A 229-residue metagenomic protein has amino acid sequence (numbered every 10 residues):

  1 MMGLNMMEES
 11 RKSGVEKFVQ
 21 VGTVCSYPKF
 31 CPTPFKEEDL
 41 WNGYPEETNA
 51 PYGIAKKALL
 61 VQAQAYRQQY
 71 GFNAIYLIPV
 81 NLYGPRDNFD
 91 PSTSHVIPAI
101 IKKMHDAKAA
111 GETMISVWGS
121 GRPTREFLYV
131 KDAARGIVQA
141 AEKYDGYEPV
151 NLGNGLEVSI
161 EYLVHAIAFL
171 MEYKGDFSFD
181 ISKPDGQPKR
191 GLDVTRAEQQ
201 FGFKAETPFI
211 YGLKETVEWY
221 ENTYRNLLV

Functional and structural regions predicted by a protein language model:
M2, M6-S10, Q62-A63, G136 (+1 more regions): Hydrophobic positions on the long internal alpha-helix of Rossmann-like NAD(P)-dependent oxidoreductase domains
M2-N49: Conserved Rossmann-fold NAD(P)-dependent oxidoreductase catalytic core, especially the SDR/UDP-sugar
V19-G22, N49, I78-V80, G121 (+1 more regions): Active-site beta-alpha turn of Rossmann-fold NAD(P)-dependent dehydrogenases/reductases
G22-T23, V61-N88, P98-I100, A109-V117: Conserved beta-loop-beta element that borders a ligand/cofactor-binding pocket
T23-S26, N81-D87, R122, E142 (+1 more regions): Active-site proximal helix/loop that lines the substrate pocket of Rossmann-like NAD(P)-dependent oxidoreductase domains
P51, A55-A58: Active-site helix of classical SDR
D106-V229: C-terminal substrate-binding subdomain of Rossmann-fold SDR/epimerase-dehydratase oxidoreductases
